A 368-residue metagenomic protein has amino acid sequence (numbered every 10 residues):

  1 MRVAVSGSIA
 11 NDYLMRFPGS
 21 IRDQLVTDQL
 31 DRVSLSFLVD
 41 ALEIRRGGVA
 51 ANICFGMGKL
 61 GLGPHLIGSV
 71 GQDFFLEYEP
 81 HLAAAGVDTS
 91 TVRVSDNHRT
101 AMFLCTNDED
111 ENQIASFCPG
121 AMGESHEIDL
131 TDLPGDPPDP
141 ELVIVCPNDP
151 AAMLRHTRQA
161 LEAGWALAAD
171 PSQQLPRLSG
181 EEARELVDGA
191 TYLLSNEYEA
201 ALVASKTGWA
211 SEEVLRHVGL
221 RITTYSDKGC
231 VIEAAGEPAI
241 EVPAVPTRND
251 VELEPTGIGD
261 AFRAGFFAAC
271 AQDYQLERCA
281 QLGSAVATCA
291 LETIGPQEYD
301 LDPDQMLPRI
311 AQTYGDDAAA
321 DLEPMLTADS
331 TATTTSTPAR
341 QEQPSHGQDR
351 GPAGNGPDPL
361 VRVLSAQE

Functional and structural regions predicted by a protein language model:
M1-H65, L76-E77, D321-A332, S336-E368: Glycine-rich phosphate/adenosyl-contacting loop at the front of the ribokinase-like
V3, G208-E368: Conserved phosphate-binding/catalytic region of the ribokinase-like
G58, L161, A271: Gly/Ala-rich phosphate-binding loop of Rossmann-like dinucleotide-binding domains, activating on the conserved
A83-H98: A glycine-rich helix N-cap at a beta->alpha junction
R93-S95, F103-P147: Conserved phosphate-binding/catalytic loop of the ribokinase/pfkB sugar-kinase fold
D136-P138, V187, L215: A short, aliphatic-rich alpha-helical micro-motif
E141-S211, K228-C230: Conserved beta-alpha-beta core of the PfkB/ribokinase-like small-molecule kinase fold
